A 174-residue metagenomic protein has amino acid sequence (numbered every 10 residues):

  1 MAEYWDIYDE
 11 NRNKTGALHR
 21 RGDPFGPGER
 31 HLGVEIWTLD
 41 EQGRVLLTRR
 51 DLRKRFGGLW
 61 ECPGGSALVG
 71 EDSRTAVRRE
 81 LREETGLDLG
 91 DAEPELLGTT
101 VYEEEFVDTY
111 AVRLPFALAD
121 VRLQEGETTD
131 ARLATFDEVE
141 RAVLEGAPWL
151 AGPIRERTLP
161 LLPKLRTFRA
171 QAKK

Functional and structural regions predicted by a protein language model:
M1-E35, L39-E41: Acidic, metal-coordinating catalytic segment for phosphate/diphosphate chemistry, firing primarily on the Nudix
W5, E29, R44-V45, L59 (+1 more regions): A residue-level structural signature of the nucleotidyltransferase/glycosyltransferase Rossmann-like core
I7, T38, L47, A111-V112 (+1 more regions): Conserved hydrophobic "DFG−1" position in protein kinase catalytic cores
N11, D40-G43, D51, R113-L118 (+1 more regions): Short loop segments at secondary-structure junctions
H19-G22, G57, V69, G98-K174: Nudix hydrolase/Nudix homology domain
G28, L32, L52, R78 (+1 more regions): Active-site segment of metal-dependent pyrophosphate-handling enzymes, primarily the Nudix hydrolase catalytic core
G33-G64: A glycine-rich, hydrophobic loop/mini-helix early in the fold
F56-D88: Helix-adjacent hinge/juxtasegments
